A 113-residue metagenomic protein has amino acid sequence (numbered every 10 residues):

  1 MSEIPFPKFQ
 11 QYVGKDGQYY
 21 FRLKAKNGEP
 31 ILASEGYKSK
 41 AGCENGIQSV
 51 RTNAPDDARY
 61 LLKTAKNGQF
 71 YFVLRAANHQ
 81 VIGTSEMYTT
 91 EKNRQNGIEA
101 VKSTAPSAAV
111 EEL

Functional and structural regions predicted by a protein language model:
M1, Q95-I98, S107: Low-complexity, intrinsically disordered short peptide segments enriched in small/polar/basic residues
S2-K15, V110-L113: Intrinsic disorder/low-complexity detector
I4, T52-D56: Short secondary-structure junctions
P7, A58, P106: Residue-level signal for beta-strand positions within conserved beta-sheet cores that form or flank
F9-Y12, Q18-K26, I31-Y37, G46-V50 (+5 more regions): A structural feature that tracks compact, well-ordered secondary-structure segments with a strong bias toward
A41: Glycine/alanine-rich phosphate-binding loops at beta-alpha junctions
N53, T104-S107: C2H2 zinc-finger array context signal
N67, S107-A109: Short, mixed-charge low-complexity intrinsically disordered segments
